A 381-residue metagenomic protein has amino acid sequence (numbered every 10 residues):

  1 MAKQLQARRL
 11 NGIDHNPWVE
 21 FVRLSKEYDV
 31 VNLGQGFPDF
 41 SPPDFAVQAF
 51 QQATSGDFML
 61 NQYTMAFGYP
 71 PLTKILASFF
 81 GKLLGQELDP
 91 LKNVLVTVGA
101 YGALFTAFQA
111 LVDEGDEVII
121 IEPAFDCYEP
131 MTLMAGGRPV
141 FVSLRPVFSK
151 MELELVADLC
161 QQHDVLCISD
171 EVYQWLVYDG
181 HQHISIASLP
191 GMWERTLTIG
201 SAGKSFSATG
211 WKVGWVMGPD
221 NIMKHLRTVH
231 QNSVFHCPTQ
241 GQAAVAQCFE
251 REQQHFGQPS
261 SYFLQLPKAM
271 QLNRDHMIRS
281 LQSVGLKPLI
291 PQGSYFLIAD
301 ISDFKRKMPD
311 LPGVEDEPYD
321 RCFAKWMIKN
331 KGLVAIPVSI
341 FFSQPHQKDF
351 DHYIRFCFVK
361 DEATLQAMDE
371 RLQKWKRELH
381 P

Functional and structural regions predicted by a protein language model:
R8-G99, T106, C248-R251, H255-G257 (+1 more regions): N-terminal small-domain helix-loop-helix segment of the aminotransferase-like
Y28, A135, Q162-H163, V284 (+2 more regions): Helix C-cap/helix->beta junction micro-motif
S41, M270-Q271, V284-K331, F350: Conserved PLP-binding catalytic core of the aspartate aminotransferase-like
L60-D158, W175-L189, W193, E317: Conserved core of the PLP fold type I
I119, E250, P309-E317, K325-P381: PLP-dependent enzyme catalytic core of the Aspartate aminotransferase-like
D170: Glycine-centered flexible beta-alpha turn that most often forms the glycine-rich phosphate-binding loop
L189, W193-Q271, D275-K287, D369 (+1 more regions): Conserved core segment of the aminotransferase class I/II
